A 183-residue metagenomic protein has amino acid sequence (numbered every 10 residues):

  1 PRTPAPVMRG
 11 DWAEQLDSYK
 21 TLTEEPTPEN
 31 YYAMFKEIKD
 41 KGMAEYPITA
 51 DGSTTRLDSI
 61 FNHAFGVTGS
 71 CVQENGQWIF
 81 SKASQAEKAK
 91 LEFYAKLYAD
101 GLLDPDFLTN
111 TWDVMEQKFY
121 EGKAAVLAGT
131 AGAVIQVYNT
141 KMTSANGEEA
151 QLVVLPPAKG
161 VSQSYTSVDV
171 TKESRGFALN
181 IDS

Functional and structural regions predicted by a protein language model:
P1-S183: Extracytoplasmic/secretory soluble proteins
